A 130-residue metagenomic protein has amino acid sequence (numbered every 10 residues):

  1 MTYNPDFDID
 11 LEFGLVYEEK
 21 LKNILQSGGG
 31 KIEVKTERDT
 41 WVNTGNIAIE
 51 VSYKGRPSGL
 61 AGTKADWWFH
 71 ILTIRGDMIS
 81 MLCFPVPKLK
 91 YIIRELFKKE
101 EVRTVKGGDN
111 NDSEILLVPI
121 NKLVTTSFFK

Functional and structural regions predicted by a protein language model:
M1-E12, N23-S27, I71-K130: Non-catalytic C-terminal interaction segments of nucleic acid-processing enzymes
F13, Y17: Conserved alpha-helical elements of sugar-nucleotide-dependent glycosyltransferases
E18-E19, G55-R56: A generic local structural motif
L21, L25, G29-T40: Conserved catalytic cores of phosphodiester-cleaving nucleases, focusing on short active-site segments
K22-I24, S58-A61: A general structural signal for short secondary-structure junctions and capping/turn motifs
G29, R56-S58, K64-W68, M78-I79: Short, surface-exposed beta-edge/turn micro-motifs
V34-G55: Short beta-strand-loop-alpha-helix junction that forms the active-site gateway of nucleic-acid-processing nucleases
I49, T63-D66, N111-D112: Intrinsically disordered, low-complexity, compositionally biased regions/tails
